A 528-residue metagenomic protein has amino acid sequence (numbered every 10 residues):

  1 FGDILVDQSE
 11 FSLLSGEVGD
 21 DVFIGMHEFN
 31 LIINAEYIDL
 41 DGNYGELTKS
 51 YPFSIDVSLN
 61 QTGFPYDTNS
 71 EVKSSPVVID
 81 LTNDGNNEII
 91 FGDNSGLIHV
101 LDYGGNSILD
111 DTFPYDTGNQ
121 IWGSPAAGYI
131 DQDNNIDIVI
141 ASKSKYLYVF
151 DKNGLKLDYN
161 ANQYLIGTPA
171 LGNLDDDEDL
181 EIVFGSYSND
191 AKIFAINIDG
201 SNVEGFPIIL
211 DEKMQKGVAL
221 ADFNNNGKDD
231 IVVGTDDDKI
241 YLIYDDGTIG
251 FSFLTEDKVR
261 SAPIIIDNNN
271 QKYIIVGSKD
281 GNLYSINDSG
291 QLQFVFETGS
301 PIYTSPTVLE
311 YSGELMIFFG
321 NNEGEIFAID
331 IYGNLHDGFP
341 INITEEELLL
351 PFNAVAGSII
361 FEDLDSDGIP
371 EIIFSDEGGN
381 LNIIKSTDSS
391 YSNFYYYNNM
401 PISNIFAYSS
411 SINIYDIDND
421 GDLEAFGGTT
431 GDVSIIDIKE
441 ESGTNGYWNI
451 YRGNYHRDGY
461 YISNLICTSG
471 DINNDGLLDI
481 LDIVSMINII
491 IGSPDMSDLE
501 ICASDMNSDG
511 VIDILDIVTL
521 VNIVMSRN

Functional and structural regions predicted by a protein language model:
I4, D41-L465: Extracytoplasmic/lumenal domain signature
V6-L14: Aromatic sugar-binding surface patches on proteins that engage polysaccharides or sugar-phosphate polymers
G16-G25: Short, surface-exposed loop/turn segments at beta-strand-coil junctions that are enriched for proline with nearby
G25-L31, K272, L315: Exposed beta-strand face motif in extracellular beta-rich ectodomains
N30-D41: Enriched for extracellular/lumenal, surface-exposed ectodomains of secreted and cell-surface proteins
N464-N528: Cellulosome-associated attachment modules in secreted, modular CAZymes
